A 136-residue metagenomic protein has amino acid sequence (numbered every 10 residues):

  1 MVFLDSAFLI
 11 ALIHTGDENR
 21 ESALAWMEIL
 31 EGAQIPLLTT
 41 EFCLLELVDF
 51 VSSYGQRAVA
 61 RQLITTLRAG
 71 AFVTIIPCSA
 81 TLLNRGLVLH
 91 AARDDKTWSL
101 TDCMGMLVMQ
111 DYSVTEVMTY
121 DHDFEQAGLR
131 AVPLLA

Functional and structural regions predicted by a protein language model:
M1, M106-L107, D111-A136: Acidic, PIN/NYN-like endoribonuclease modules and their adjacent C-terminal/linker elements
M1-T39, S52-I64, L135-A136: Short, well-structured N-terminal submotif of metal-dependent ribonuclease cores
D5, D102, D121: Acidic active-site catalytic centers that drive phospho-/nucleotidyl reactions and related ester hydrolyses
A7-F8, F42, C103-L107: Active-site phosphate/pyrophosphate-handling residues
I10, L45-V48, L87: Amphipathic alpha-helical segments within well-ordered protein domains
L67-A80, L87, R93-D95, F124-A136: Short acidic, glycine/proline-enriched helix-loop-strand junctions
T74-E116: Active-site neighborhoods of divalent-metal-dependent phosphate/nucleic-acid chemistry enzymes
